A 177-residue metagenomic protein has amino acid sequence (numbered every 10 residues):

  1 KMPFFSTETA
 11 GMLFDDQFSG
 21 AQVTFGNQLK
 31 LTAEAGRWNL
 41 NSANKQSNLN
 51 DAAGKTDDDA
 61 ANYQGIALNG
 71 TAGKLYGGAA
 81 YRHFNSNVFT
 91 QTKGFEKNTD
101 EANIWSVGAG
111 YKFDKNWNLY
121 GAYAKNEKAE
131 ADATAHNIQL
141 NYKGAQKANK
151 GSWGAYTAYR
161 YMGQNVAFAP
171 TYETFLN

Functional and structural regions predicted by a protein language model:
K1-Q46, A60-Y81, A135-A169: Outer membrane beta-barrel
S6-A10, L49-G54, K93-E96, T171-L176: Extracellular loop and loop/strand-boundary signature of outer-membrane beta-barrel proteins
D15-D16, D51, D57-D59, D100 (+2 more regions): Acidic-enriched, low-complexity/disordered segments with a strong bias for Aspartate over Glutamate
N44, N48-D57, S86-V88: Gram-negative and organellar
G73-Y76, Y81, N85, T90-N177: Outer-membrane beta-barrel pore domains
